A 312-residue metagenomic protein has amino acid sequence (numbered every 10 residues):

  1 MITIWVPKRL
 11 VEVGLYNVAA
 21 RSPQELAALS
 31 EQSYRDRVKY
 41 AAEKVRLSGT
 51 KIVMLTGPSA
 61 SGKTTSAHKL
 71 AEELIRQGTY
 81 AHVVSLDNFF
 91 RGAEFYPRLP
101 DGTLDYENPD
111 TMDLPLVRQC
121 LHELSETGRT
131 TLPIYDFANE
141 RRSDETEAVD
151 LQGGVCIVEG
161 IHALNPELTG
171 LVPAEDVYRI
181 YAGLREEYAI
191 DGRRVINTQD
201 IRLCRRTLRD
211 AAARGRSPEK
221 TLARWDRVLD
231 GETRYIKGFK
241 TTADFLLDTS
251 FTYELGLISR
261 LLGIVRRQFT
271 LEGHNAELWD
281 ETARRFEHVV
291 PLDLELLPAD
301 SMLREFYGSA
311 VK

Functional and structural regions predicted by a protein language model:
M1-Y40: Charged, amphipathic alpha-helical linker segments immediately N-terminal to NTP-binding catalytic cores
I2, P23, A28, G170-K312: Conserved NTP phosphate-binding and transfer environment spanning the P-loop NTPase/kinase superfamily
L47-G49, R118-D176, T221-F239, E254: Glycine-rich phosphate-binding loop used to anchor ATP phosphates in small-molecule kinases, encompassing both
V53-L55: Hydrophobic anchor at the beta1->P-loop junction of P-loop NTPases
K63: Conserved lysine of the Walker
S66-L70, S85: Hydrophobic positions on the alpha1 helix immediately C-terminal to the Walker A/P-loop
E72-H82: Post-Walker A helix-loop "phosphate-sensing" segment adjacent to the P-loop in P-loop NTPases
H82-V84, R91-E140: Conserved nucleotide-sensing/catalytic segment adjacent to the nucleotide-binding pocket in NTP-handling enzymes
